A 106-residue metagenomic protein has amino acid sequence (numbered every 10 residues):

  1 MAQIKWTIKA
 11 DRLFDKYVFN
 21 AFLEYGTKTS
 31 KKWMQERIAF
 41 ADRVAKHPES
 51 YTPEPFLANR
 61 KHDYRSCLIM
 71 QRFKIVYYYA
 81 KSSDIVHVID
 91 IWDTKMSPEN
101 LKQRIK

Functional and structural regions predicted by a protein language model:
M1-E36: Arg/Lys-rich, positively charged N-terminal/basic patches that mediate binding to nucleic acids
K5, I38-A41, K61-L68: PIN-domain endoribonuclease scaffold, especially VapC-family toxins
Y17-A21, A41-V44, P48: Hydrophobic recognition helices of helix-based DNA-binding modules
L23, T27, K46, S50-P53 (+1 more regions): Charged, solvent-exposed alpha-helical segments that act as regulatory interaction surfaces
I38-A41, A45, I89-W92: Conserved protein kinase catalytic domain
H47-S82: Basic/aromatic recognition patch in beta-strand/loop cores that engages polyanionic ligands
I69-K106: Enriched for short, Lys/Arg-rich terminal
